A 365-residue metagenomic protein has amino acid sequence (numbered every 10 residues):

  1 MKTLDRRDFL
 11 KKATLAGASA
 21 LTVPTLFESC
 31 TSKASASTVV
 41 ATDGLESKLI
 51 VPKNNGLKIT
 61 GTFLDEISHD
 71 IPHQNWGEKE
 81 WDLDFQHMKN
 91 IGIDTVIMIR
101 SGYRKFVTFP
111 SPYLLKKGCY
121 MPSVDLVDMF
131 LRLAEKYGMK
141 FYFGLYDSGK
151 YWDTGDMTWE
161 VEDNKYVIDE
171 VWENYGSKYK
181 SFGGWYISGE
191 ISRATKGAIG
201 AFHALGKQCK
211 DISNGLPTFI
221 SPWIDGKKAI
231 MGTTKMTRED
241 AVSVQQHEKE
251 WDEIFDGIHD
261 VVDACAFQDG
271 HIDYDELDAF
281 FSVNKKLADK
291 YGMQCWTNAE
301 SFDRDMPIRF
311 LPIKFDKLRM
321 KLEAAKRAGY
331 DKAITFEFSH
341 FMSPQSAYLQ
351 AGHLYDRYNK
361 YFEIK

Functional and structural regions predicted by a protein language model:
K2, D8-S29: N-terminal export signals
K2-T3, K178: A broadly tuned, weak detector of single residues within folded domains
D5-R7, G44-L45: Membrane-proximal basic amphipathic "stem/tether" segments
K11, A16, S32-V39, Y186: N-terminal cationic amphipathic segment used for targeting or macromolecule association
T25-K53: C-terminal segment of N-terminal export signals and the immediately downstream linker at the start of the mature
G44-K365: Glycan-processing catalytic domains of CAZymes
